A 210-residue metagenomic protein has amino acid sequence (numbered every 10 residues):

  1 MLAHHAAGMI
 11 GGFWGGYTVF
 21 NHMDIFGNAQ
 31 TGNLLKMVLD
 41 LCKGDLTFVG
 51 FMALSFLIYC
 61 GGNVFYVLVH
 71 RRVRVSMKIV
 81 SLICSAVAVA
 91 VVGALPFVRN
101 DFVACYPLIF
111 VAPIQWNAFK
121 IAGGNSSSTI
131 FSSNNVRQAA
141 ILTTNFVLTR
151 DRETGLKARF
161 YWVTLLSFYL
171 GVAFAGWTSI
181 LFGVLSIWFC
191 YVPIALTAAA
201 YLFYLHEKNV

Functional and structural regions predicted by a protein language model:
M1-V210: Alpha-helical transmembrane segments of multi-pass membrane proteins
